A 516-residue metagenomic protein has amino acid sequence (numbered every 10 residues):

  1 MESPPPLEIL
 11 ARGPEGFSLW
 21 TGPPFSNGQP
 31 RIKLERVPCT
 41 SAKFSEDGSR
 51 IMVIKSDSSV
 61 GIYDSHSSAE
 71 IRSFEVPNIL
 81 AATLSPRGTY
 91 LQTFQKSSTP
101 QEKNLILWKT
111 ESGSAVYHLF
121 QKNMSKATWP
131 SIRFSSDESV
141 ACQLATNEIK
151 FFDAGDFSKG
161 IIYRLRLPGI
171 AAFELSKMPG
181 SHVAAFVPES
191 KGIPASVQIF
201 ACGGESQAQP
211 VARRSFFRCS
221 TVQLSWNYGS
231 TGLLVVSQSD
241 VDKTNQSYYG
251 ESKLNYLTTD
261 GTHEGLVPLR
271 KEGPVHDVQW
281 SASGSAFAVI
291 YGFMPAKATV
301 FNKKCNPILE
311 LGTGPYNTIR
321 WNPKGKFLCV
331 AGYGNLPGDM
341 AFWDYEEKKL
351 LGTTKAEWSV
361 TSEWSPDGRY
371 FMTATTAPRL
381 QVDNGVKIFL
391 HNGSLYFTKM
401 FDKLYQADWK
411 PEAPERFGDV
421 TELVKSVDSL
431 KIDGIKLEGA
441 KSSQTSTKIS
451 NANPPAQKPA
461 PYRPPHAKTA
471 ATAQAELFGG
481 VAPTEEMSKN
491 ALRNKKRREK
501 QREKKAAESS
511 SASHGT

Functional and structural regions predicted by a protein language model:
E2-P6, S41-R50, A81-Y90, S131-V140 (+6 more regions): Blade-terminus and WD-like Trp-Asp/Gly-His loop motifs, strongest in beta-propeller folds
A11, V53, Q92-F94, C142-Q143 (+5 more regions): Residue position within the beta-strands of beta-propeller blades
S18, G61, I106, K150 (+5 more regions): WD40 beta-propeller blade core
N27-K33, A69-F74, S114-K122, S158-R164 (+5 more regions): A short beta-strand motif characteristic of beta-propeller blades
F94-Q101, V187-P188, V236-E251, A374-N384: Short, conserved, GDST-rich strand-edge loop motifs in beta-rich repeat architectures
N104-S112, S196-G204, Y249-G261, W343-D344 (+1 more regions): Beta-propeller blade signature
G312-N317, K349-P366, S394-D408: Conserved blade-ending motifs and adjacent loop-strand segments that build the rim/top face of beta-propeller domains
L380-D433: Blade-level signature of beta-propeller repeat domains, shared across WD40, Kelch, NHL, RCC1 and BNR/Asp-box propellers
